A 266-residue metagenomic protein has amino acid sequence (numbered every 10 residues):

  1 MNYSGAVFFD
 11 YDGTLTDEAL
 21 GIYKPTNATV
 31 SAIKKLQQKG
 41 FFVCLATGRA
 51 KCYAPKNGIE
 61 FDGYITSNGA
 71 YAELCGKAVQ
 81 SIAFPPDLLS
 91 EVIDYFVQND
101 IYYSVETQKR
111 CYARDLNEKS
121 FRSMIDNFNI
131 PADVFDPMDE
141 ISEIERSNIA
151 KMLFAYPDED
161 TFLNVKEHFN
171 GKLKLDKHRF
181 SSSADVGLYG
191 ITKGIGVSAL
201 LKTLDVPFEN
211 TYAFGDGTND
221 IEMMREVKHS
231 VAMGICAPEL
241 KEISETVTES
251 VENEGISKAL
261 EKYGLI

Functional and structural regions predicted by a protein language model:
Y3-G21: Asp-based phosphoryl-transfer active-site loop
K24-F121: Active-site phosphate-binding/coordination module
L36, F96, F169-N170, L240: A generic structural signal for well-ordered alpha-helical segments
L36, T47, M152, V197 (+3 more regions): Residue-level signal for inorganic ion chemistry
I59-F61, N68, H168-K172, E226-V227 (+1 more regions): Short, structured coil segments at secondary-structure junctions
D62-G69, I125, L175-K177, S230-G234 (+1 more regions): Short hydrophobic/aromatic-enriched beta-strand-loop microsegments
E91, Y102, E106-F214, T218-E226 (+1 more regions): Conserved acidic, metal-coordinating active-site core of Asp-based, Mg2+-dependent phosphoryl-transfer enzymes
P207, E226, S230, G234-I266: Asp-based, Mg2+/Mn2+-dependent phosphohydrolase catalytic module
